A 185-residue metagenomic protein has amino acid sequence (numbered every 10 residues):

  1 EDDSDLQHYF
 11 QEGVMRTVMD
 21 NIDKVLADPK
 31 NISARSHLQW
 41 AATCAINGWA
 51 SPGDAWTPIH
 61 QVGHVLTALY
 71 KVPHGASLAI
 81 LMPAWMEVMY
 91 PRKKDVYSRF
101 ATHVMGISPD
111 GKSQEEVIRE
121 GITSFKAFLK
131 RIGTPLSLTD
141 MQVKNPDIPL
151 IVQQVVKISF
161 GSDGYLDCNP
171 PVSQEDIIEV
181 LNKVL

Functional and structural regions predicted by a protein language model:
E1-S124: Active-site segments that bind and position negatively charged phosphate/pyrophosphate groups
S108-L185: C-terminal charged capping/lid subdomain of soluble metabolic enzymes
